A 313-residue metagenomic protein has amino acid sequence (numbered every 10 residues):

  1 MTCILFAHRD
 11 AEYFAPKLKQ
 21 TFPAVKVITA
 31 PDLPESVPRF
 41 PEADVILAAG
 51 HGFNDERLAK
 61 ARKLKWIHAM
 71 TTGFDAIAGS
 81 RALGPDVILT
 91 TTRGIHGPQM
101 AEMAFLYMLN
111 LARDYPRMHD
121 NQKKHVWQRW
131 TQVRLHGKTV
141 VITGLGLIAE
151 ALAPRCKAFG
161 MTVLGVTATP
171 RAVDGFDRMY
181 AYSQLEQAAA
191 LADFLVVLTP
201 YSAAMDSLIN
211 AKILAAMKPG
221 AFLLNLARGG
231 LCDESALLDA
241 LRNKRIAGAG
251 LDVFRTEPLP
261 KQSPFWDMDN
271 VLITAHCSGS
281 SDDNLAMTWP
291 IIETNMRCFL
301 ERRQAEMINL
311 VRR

Functional and structural regions predicted by a protein language model:
M1-V45: N-terminal glycine-/charge-rich "phosphate-binding" loop or analogous flexible N-terminal tail
A7, A49, M70, L198-Y201 (+1 more regions): Short, well-ordered coil/turn residues at beta-beta hairpins and beta-strand->alpha-helix junctions within
D44-H119: Phosphate/diphosphate ligand-binding glycine-rich loop within oxidoreductases
N54, P170-P264: Rossmann-like adenosine-cofactor binding region
T90-M103, R117, E257-R313: C-terminal helix-to-coil terminal segments
P98, A149-E150, A211: Residues forming the Rossmann-fold NAD(P)(H) cofactor-binding site
M118-A151, R178-M179: Glycine-rich NAD(P)-binding loop of Rossmann-like domains
A158-G175: NAD(P)-binding Rossmann-fold cofactor-contacting core
